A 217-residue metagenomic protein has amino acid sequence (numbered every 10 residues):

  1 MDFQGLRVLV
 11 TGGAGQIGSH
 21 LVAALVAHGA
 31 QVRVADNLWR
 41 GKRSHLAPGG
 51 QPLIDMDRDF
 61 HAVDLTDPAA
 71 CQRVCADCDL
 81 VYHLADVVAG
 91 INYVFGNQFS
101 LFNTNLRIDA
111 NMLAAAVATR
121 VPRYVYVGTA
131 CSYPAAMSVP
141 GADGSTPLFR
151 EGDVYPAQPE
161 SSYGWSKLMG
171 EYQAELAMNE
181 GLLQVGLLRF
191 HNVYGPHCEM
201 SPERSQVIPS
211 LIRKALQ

Functional and structural regions predicted by a protein language model:
M1-E199: N-terminal Rossmann-like NAD(P)+-binding domain of SDR-like oxidoreductases, especially those catalyzing
V193, I208-Q217: Alpha-helical substrate-binding/gating segment
P196-S205, P209: Substrate-binding strand-loop-helix patch in Rossmann-like NAD(P)-dependent oxidoreductase/epimerase domains
